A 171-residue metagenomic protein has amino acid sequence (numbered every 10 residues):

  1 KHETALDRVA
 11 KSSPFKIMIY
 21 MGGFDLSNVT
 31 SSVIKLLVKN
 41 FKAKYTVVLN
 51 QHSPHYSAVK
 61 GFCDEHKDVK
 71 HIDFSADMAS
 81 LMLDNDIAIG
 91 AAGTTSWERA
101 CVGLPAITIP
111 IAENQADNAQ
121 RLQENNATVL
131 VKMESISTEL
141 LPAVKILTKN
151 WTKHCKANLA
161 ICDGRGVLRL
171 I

Functional and structural regions predicted by a protein language model:
K1-I171: Nucleotide-activated sugar donor-binding and catalytic core shared by glycosyltransferases and related lipid-linked
